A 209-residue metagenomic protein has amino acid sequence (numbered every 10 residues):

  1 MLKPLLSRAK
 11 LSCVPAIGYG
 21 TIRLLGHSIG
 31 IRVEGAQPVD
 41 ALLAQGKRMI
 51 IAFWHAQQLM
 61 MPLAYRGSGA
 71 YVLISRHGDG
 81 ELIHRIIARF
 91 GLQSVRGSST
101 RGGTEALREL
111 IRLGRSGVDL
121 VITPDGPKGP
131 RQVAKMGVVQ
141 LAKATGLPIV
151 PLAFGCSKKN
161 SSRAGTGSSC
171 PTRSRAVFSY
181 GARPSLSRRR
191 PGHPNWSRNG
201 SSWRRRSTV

Functional and structural regions predicted by a protein language model:
M1-G67, H84-R85, R175, R198 (+1 more regions): Membrane-anchoring hydrophobic helices of lipid-metabolizing enzymes
R32, T100-T104, R131: A conditional alpha-helix N-cap/helix-loop micro-motif detector
R48-R101, S161: Catalytic core of membrane glycerolipid acyltransferases/transacylases, capturing the structured, soluble-facing
G80-H84, E105-R112: Short, charged beta->alpha transition segments
Q93, D119, P148: Residue-level detector of anion-binding/catalytic polar loops
G97, T123, P151-F154: Generic beta-sheet signal
E109-L141, T145, W203: Catalytic-site beta-strand/loop segments enriched in glycine and acidic/polar residues
K135-P194: A cross-family acyltransferase "interaction/gating" segment
